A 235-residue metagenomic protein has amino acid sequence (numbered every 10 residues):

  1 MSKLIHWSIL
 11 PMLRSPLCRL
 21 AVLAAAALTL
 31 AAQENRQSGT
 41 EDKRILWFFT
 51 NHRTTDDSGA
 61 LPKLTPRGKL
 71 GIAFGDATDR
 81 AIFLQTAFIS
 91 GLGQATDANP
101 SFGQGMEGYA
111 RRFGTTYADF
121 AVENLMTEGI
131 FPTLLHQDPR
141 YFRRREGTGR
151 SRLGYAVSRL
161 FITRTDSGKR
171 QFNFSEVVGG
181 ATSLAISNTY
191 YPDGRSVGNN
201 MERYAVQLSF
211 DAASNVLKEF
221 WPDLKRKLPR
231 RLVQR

Functional and structural regions predicted by a protein language model:
M1-S15: N-terminal secretory signal peptides that target proteins for export/translocation
L23-R112, S151-D166, Y191-R195, V206-Q207 (+1 more regions): N-terminal targeting leaders of membrane proteins
A73-A95, G114-T133, F174-T189, E202-L217: Hydrophobic alpha-helical membrane-anchor/signal-helix detector
A95, R143-R145, Q171, S175 (+4 more regions): Residue-level signal for alpha-helical context at structural boundaries
M106-R159: Mid-length scaffold segments of soluble, non-membrane domains
L135-H136, G149-S183: Alpha-helical transmembrane segments of helical membrane proteins, especially in multi-pass transport, channel
R140-Y141, Y191-N200: Inter-helical turn/loop segments and adjacent helix faces that build the functional surface of alpha-helical bundle
